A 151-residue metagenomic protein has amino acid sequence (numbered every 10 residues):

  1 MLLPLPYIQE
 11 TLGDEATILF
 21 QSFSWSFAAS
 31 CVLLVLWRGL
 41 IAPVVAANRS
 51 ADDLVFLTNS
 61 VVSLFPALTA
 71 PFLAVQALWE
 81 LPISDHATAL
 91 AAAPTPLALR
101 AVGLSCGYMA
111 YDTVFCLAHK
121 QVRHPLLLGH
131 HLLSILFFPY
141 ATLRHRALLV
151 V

Functional and structural regions predicted by a protein language model:
M1-V151: Membrane-helix and juxtamembrane interface regions of eukaryotic multi-pass membrane proteins
